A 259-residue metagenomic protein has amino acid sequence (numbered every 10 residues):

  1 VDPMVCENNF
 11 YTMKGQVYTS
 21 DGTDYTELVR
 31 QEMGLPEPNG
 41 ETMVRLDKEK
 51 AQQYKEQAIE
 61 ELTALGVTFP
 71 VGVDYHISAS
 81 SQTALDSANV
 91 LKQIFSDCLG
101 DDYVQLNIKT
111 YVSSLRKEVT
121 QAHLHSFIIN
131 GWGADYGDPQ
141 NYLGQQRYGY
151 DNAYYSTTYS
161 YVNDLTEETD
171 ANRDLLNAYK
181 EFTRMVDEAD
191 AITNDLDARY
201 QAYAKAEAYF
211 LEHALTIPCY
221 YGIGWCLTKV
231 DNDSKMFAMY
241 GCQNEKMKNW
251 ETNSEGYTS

Functional and structural regions predicted by a protein language model:
V1-M4, D86-N89, P139-L143, V230-N232: Short, solvent-exposed loop/turn and secondary-structure capping segments
D2, N9, T26, R30-E32 (+6 more regions): Intrinsically disordered, low-complexity regions
P3-M13, V17, M33-A134, L175-A178 (+2 more regions): Ligand/substrate-recognition segments at binding pockets and active sites
K14-E49, T63-V67, K117-H123, G144-D187 (+1 more regions): Short, solvent-exposed loop/beta-turn-alpha elements that line the ligand-binding surface or hinge of extracytoplasmic
G133-Y148: Extended, charge-rich low-complexity interaction segments
F182, V186-D190, L196-L211: Short amphipathic alpha-helical coiled-coil/interface segments
